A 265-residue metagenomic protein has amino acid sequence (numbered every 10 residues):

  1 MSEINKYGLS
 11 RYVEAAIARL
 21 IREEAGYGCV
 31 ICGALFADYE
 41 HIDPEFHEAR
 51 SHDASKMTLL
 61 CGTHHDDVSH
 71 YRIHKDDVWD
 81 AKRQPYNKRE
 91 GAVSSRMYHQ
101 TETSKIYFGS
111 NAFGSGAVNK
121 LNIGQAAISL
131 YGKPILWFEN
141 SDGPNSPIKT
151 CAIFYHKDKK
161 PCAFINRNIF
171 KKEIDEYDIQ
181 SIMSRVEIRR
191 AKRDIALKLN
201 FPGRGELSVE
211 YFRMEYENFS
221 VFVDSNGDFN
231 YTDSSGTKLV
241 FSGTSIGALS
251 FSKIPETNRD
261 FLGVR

Functional and structural regions predicted by a protein language model:
S2-Y86: Histidine-centered nuclease catalytic patch
D80-R265: Extended charged
